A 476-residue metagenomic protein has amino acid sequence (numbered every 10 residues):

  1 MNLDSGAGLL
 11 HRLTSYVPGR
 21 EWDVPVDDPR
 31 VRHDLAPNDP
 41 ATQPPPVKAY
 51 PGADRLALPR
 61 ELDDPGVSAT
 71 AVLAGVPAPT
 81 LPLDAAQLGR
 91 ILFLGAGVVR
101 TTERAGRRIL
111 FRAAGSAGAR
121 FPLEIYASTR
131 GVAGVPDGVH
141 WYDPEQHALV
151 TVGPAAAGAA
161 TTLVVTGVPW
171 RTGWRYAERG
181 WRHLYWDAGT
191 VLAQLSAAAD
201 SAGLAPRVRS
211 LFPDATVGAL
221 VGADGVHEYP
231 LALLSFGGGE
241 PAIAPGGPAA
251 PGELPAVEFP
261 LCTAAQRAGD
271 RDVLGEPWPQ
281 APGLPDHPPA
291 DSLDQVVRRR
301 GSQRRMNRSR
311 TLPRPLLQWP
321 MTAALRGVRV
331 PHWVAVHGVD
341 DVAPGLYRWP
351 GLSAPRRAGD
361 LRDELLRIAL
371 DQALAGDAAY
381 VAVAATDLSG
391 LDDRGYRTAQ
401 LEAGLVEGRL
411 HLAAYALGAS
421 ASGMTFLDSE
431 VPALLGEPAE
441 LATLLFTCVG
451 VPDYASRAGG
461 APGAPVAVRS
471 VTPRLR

Functional and structural regions predicted by a protein language model:
M1-R409, A416-R476: N-terminal accessory segments that position/regulate proteins before the catalytic core
